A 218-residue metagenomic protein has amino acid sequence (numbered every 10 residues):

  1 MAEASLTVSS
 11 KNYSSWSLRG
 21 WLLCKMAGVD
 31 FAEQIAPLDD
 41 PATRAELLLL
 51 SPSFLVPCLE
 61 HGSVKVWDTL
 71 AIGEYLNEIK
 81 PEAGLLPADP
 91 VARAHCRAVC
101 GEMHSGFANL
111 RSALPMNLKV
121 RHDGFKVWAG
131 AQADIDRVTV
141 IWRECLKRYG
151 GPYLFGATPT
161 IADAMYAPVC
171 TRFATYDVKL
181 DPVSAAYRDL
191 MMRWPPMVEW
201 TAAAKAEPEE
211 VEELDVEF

Functional and structural regions predicted by a protein language model:
M1-W128: GST-like domain detector, emphasizing the conserved glutathione-binding G-site in the N-terminal thioredoxin-like
L6-V8, Q34, A157, A174-T175 (+1 more regions): Short, contiguous strand/loop micro-motifs
S15-W16, W21, W67, L86 (+4 more regions): Tryptophan-centric aromatic hotspots in well-structured domains and transmembrane helices
Q34, T69, V183, T201-A202: Residue-level detector of family-conserved "landmark" positions at structurally sensitive sites
P37-D40, Y187, K205: Conserved beta-strand edge residues that scaffold enzyme active sites
A42-R44, M192, E210-V211: Short Asp/Glu-rich motifs
M103, F107-P196: GST-like fold's C-terminal all-alpha helical module
A204-F218: Acidic/histidine-enriched, glycine/proline-rich intrinsically disordered or flexible terminal extensions
